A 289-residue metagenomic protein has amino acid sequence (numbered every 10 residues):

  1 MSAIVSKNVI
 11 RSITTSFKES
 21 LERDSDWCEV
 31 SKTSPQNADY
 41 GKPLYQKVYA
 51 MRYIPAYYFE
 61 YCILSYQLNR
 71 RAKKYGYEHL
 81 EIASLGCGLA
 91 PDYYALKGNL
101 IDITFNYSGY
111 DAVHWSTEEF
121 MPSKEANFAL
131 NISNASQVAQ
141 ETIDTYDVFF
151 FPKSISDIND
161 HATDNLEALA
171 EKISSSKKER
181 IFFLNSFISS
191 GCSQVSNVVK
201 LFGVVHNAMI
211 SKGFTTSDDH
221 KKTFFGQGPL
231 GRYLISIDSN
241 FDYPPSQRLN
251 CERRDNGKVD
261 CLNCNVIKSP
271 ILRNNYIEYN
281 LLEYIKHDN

Functional and structural regions predicted by a protein language model:
M1-S31: N-terminal auxiliary segments of SAM/dcSAM-dependent transferases
S34-K74: Class I SAM-dependent methyltransferase Rossmann-like catalytic core, especially the SAM/SAH-binding loop
Y77-G88: Conserved class I S-adenosyl-L-methionine
L89-D102: Conserved SAM-binding loop of SAM-dependent methyltransferases across substrates and taxa, primarily the Class I
E119-I143: S-adenosyl-L-methionine
Y146-T163: A short SAM/SAH-binding and catalytic strip from SAM-dependent methyltransferases
K177-S190: Conserved beta-strand signature within the Rossmann-like core of class I S-adenosyl-L-methionine
Q194-N289: Class I S-adenosyl-L-methionine
